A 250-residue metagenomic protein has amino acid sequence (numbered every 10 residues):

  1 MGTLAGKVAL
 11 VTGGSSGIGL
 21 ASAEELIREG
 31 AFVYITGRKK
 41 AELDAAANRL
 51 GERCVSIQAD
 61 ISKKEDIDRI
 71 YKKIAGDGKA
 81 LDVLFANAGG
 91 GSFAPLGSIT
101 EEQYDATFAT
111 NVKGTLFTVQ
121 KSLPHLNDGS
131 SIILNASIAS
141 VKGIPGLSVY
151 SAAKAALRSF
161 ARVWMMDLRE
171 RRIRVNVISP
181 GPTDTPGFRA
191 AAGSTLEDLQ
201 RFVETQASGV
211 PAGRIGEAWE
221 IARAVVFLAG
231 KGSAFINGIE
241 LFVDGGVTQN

Functional and structural regions predicted by a protein language model:
V8, S15-S16: Conserved glycine-rich cofactor-binding loop
F85, R169, R174, I236-G238: Short, small/polar-rich loop/turn modules that mediate ligand/substrate recognition or access, typified
P95-L96, T100-F108, F202, Q206: Substrate-binding pocket helix/loop in short-chain dehydrogenase/reductase
V119, A153, A161: Active-site helix of classical SDR
P124-H125, M165-E170, A234: Alpha-helical segment proximal to the catalytic Tyr-Lys
H125, R214-V243, T248: C-terminal substrate-recognition "lid" of short-chain dehydrogenase/reductases
S137: Residue(s) in the substrate-gating loop at a strand-loop-helix junction that position the organic substrate next
